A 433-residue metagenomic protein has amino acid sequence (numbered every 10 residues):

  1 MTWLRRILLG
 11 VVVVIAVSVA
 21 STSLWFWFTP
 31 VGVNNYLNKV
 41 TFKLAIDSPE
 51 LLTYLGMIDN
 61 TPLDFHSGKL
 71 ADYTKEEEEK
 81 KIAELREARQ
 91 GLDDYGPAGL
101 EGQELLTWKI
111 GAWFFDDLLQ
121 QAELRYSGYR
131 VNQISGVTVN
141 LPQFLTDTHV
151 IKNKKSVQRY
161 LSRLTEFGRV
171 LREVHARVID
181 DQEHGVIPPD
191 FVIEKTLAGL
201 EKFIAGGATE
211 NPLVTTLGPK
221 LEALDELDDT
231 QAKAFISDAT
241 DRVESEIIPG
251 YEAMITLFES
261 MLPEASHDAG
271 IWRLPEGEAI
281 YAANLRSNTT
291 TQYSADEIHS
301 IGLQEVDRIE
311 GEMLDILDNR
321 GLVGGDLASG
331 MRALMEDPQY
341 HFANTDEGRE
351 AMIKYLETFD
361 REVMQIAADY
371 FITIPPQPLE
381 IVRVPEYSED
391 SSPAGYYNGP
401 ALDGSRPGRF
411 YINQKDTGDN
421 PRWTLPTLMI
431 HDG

Functional and structural regions predicted by a protein language model:
M1-W3: N-terminal Lys/Arg-rich, disordered targeting/topogenic segments
R5-G433: N-terminal maturation segment of proteins
